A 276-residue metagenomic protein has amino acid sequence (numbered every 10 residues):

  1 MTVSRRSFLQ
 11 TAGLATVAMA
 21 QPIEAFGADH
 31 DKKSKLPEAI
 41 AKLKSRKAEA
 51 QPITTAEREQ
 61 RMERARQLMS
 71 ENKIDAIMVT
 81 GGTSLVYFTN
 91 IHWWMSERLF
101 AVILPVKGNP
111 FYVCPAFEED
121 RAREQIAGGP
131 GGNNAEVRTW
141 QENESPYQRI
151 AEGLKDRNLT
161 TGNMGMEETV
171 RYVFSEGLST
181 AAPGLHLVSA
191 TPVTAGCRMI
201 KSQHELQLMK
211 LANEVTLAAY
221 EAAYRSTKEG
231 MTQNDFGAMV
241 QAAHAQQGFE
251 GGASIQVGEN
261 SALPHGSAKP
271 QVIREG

Functional and structural regions predicted by a protein language model:
T2-V215: A composition/biophysics-driven feature that prefers long, compositionally simple stretches
I23-E24, F117, S179, Y224 (+3 more regions): Residue-level detector of alpha-helical recognition elements and their boundaries
I74, K155, L159, P183 (+3 more regions): Generic secondary-structure signature for well-ordered alpha-helical cores
T80, S189-T191, Y220-Y224, A253-Q256: Short beta-strands and strand-loop turn motifs
L85-S96, T191-Q203, M231-G276: Short catalytic-site patches enriched in acidic/histidine residues that coordinate or position cofactors/metals
T139-E152, E176, Y224-Q233, F249-A262: Short flexible/disordered coil segments
